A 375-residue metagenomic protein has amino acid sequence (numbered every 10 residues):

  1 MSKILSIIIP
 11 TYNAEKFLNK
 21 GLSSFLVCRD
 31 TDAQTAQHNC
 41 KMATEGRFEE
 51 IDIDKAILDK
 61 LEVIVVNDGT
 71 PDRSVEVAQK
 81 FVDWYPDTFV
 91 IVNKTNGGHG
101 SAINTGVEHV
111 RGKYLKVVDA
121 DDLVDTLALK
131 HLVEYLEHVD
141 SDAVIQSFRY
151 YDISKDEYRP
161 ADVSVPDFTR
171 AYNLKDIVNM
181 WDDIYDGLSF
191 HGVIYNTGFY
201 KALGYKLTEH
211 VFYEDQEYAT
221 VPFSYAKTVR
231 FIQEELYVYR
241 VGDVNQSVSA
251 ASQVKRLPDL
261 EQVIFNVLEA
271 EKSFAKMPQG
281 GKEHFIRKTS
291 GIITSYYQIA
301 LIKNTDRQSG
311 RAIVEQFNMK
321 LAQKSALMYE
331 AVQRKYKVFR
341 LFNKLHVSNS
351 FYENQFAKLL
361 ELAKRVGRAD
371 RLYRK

Functional and structural regions predicted by a protein language model:
K3-S6, E62, E217: Cell-envelope/extracellular polymer assembly enzymes that use nucleotide-activated donors
A14-D52: Short, well-formed alpha-helical segments that are part of the catalytic scaffolds of diverse glycosyltransferases
S24, T31, N67-E76, G98: A conserved acidic beta->alpha catalytic loop
T35-M42, F48, I53-K55, K60-G69 (+2 more regions): Short beta-strand/loop segment that forms part of the nucleotide-sugar
K94-V110: Glycine-rich, basic loop-to-helix element that forms the pyrophosphate-binding segment of sugar-nucleotide handling
H99, I103, A120-R230, Y237-K255: Donor-binding/catalytic cores of nucleotide-activated saccharide and glycerol-phosphate transferases/polymerases
L115: Short aromatic/hydrophobic "clamp" motif used to bind/position activated sugar donors
S141, I302-K375: Membrane-interface aromatic/basic loop that binds lipid-linked glycans or pyrophosphate carriers, typified by
